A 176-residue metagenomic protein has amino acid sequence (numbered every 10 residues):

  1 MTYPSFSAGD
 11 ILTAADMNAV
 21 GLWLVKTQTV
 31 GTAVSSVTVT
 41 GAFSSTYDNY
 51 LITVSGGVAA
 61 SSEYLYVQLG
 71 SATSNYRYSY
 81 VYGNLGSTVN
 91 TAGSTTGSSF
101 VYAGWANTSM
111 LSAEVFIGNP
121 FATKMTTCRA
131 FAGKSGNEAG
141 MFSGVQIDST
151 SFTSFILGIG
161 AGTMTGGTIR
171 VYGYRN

Functional and structural regions predicted by a protein language model:
T2-N176: Surface-exposed molecular-recognition determinants
